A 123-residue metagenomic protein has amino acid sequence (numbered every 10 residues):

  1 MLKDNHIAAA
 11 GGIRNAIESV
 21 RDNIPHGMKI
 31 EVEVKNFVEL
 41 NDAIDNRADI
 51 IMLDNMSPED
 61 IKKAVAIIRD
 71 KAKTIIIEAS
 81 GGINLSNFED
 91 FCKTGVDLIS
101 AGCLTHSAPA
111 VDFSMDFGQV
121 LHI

Functional and structural regions predicted by a protein language model:
M1-D60, K71: Glycine- and Gly-Pro-enriched alpha-helical subdomains that act as flexible, kink-prone "lid/hinge" or packing modules
A8, I83, T105: Glycine-/small-residue-rich active-site loops that bind phosphorylated ligands and cofactors
F37-D49, M56, D60-A66, I83-A101: Catalytic cores of alpha/beta
V65-D70, E89-K93, A101-I123: C-terminal helical cap(s) of enzyme catalytic domains, especially alpha/beta-barrels
K73-I75: His-Asp phosphorelay/catalytic-motif detector in bacterial-type signaling
S80: Short hydrophobic "strand-cap" motifs at the C-terminus of beta-strands
